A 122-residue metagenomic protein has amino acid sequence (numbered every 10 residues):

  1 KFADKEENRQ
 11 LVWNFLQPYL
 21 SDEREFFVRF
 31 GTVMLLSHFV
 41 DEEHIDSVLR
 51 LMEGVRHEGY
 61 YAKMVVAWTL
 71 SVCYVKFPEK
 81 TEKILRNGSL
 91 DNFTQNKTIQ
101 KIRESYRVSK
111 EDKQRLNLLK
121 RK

Functional and structural regions predicted by a protein language model:
K1-K122: Alpha-helical scaffold domains
